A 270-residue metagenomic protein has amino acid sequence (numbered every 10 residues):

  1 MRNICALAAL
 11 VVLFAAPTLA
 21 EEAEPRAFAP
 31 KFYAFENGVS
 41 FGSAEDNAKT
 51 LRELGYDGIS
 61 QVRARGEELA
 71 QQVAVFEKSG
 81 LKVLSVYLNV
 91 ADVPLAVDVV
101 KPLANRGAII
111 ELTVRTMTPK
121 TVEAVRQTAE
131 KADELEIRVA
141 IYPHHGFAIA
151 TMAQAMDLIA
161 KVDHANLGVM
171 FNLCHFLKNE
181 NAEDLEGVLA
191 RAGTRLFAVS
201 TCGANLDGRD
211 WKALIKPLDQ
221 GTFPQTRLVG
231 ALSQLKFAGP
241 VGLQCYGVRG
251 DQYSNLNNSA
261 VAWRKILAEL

Functional and structural regions predicted by a protein language model:
C5-A16: Bacterial N-terminal signal peptides
A20-K101, N105, H164, G168 (+2 more regions): N-terminal pre-domain/capping segments
E21-F32, G42-T50, E130, E136 (+3 more regions): Histidine-acidic metal/acid-base catalytic patches
F35-E45, G58-Q72, Y87-A96, R115-V122 (+4 more regions): Acidic-and-aromatic substrate-binding clefts and catalytic sites of carbohydrate-active enzymes
D57-G58, K82, I109, R138 (+1 more regions): Residue-level detector of anion-binding/catalytic polar loops
S60, S85, E111-L112, A140 (+2 more regions): Conserved beta-strand positions in the central sheet of alpha/beta enzyme cores
L88-V169: Active-site acidic/histidine proton-transfer and metal-coordination neighborhood in alpha/beta enzyme cores
